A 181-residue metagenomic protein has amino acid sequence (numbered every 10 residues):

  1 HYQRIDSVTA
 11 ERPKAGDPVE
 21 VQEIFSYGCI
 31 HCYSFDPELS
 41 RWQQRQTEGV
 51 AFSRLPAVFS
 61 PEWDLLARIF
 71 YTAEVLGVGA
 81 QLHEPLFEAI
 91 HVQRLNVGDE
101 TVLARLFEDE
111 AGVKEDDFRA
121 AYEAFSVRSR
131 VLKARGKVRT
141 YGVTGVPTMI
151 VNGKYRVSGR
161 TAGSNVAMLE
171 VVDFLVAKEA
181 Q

Functional and structural regions predicted by a protein language model:
H1-P61, R135, T140, A177-Q181: Extracytoplasmic thiol/disulfide redox context detector
R12-A15, S60, A73, R94 (+3 more regions): Short N-terminal micro-motifs specific to bacterial/archaeal maturation and metal-cluster initiation sites
D17-P18, Q22, G28-D36, F59-L66 (+5 more regions): Solvent-exposed, acidic/flexible segments
V19-V21, T47-V50, Q81-P85, G112-E115 (+1 more regions): A short alpha-helix capping/helix-coil boundary motif
F25-G28, L39, Q43-Q46, A73-G77 (+6 more regions): Sec/Tat-exported extracytoplasmic proteins
D36-Q43, L66-F70, H83, E100 (+5 more regions): Extracytoplasmic/secreted envelope proteins and their assembly/folding machinery, especially bacterial periplasmic
R45-L76, A80-F107: Structural microenvironment flanking redox-active thiols in thiol-disulfide oxidoreductases
D109-Q181: C-terminal cap of thioredoxin/glutaredoxin-like
